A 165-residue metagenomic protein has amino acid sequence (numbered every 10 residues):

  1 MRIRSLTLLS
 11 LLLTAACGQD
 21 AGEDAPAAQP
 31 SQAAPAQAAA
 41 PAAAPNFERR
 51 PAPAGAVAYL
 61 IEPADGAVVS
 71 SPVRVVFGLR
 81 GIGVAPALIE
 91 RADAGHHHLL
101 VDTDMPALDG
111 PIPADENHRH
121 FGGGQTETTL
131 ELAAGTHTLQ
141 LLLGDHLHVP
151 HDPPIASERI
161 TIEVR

Functional and structural regions predicted by a protein language model:
M1-A15: Sec-dependent bacterial lipoprotein signal peptides
T7, G22, V68, I82 (+2 more regions): Residue-level marker of positions within ordered structural domains that often coincide with functionally constrained
C17-D20: Bacterial signal peptide processing site
D24-A44: Long, low-complexity intrinsically disordered segments that are proline/alanine-rich with interleaved serine/threonine
P41-S70: Short, compositionally biased P/S/T/A/G/V-rich stretches that sit at domain boundaries
A44-F47, A85-L88, V149: Intrinsically disordered, low-complexity boundary segments flanking structured domains
P51, G66, P72-V76, I89-R165: Long, low-complexity serine/threonine/glycine- and acidic-rich segments characteristic of extracellular
I61, R74-A87: Short edge beta-strand/loop segments characteristic of extracellular beta-sandwich folds
